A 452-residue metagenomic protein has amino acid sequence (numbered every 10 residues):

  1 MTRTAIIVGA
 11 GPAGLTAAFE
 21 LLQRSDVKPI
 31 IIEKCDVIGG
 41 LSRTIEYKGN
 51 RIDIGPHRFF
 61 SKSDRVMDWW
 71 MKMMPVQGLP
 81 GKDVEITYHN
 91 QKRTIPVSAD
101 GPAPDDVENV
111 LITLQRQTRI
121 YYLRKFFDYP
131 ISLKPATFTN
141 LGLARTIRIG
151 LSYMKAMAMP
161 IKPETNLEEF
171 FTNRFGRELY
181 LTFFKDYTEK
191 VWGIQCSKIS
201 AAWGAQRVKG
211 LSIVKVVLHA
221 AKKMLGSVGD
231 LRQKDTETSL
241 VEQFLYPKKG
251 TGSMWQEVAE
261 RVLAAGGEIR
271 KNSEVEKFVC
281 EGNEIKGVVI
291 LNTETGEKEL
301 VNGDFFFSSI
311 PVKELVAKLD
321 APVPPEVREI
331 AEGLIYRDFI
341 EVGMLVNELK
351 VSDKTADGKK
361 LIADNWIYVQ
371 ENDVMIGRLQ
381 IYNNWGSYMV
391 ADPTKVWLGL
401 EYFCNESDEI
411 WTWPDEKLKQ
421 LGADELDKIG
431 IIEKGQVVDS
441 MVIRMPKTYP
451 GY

Functional and structural regions predicted by a protein language model:
R3-I31: N-terminal Rossmann-like FAD-binding beta1-loop-alpha1 element of flavoenzymes
A13, V37, K313: Conserved Rossmann-like nucleotide-cofactor binding loop
L22-Y47: Glycine-rich FAD pyrophosphate-binding loop
R24, P247, S273-W411, E416 (+2 more regions): Mid-domain catalytic core of redox enzymes that form a hydrophobic substrate pocket/lid adjacent to a catalytic redox
T44, S387-P393, P446-Y452: FAD-binding beta-loop-beta segment adjacent to the flavin cofactor pocket
K48-M157, K209, I213: Dinucleotide-binding Rossmann-like beta1-alpha1 core, especially the glycine-rich loop that anchors the ADP
K134-T137, L141-F278, K286, E294: Active-site/ligand-binding neighborhood in enzyme catalytic cores
D427-Y452: A glycine-rich dinucleotide-binding beta-alpha-beta segment and adjacent secondary-structure elements that constitute
